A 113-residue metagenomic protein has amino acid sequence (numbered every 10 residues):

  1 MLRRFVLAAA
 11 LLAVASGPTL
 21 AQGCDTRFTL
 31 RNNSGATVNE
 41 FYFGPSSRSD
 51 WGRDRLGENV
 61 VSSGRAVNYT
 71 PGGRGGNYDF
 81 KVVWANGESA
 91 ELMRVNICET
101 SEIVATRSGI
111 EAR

Functional and structural regions predicted by a protein language model:
F5-A15: Sec-dependent N-terminal signal peptides
S16-A21: Sec/Tat signal peptide C-region and signal peptidase I cleavage site
Q22-F28: Cleaved targeting-peptide boundary
F28-T37: Asparagine-centered strand-capping/turn motif at beta-strand->loop junctions
A36-S49: Short acidic, flexible loop segments centered on an aromatic residue
S49-G75: Intrinsically disordered, low-complexity Pro/Gly/Ser/Thr-rich segments with frequent PxxP/GP/PP motifs and embedded
G75-A85: A short, solvent-exposed beta-strand micro-motif common in secreted/extracellular proteins
S89-R113: Extracellular beta-sheet/turn segments enriched in Thr/Pro/Gly and aliphatic residues
